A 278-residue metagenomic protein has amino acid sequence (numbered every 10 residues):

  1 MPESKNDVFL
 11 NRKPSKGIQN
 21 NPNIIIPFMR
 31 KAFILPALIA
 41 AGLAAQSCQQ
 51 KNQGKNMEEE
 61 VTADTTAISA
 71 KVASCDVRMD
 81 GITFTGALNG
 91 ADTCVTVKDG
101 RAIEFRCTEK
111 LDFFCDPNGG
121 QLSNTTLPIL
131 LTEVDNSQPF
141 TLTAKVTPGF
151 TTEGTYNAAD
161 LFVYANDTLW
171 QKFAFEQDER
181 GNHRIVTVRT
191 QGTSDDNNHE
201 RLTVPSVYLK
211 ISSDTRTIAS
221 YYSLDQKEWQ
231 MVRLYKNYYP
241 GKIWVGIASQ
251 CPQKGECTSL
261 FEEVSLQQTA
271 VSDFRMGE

Functional and structural regions predicted by a protein language model:
E3, D7-V8: Acidic, Ala/Val/Gly-enriched low-complexity intrinsically disordered segments
M29-A32: Positively charged n-region of N-terminal signal peptides that target proteins for export
P36-G42: Bacterial N-terminal signal peptides
A44-S47: C-terminal motif of bacterial Sec signal peptides marking the signal peptidase cleavage site
Q50: Short, conserved catalytic or interaction motifs in soluble domains
G54-E278: Extracellular glycan-recognition regions
